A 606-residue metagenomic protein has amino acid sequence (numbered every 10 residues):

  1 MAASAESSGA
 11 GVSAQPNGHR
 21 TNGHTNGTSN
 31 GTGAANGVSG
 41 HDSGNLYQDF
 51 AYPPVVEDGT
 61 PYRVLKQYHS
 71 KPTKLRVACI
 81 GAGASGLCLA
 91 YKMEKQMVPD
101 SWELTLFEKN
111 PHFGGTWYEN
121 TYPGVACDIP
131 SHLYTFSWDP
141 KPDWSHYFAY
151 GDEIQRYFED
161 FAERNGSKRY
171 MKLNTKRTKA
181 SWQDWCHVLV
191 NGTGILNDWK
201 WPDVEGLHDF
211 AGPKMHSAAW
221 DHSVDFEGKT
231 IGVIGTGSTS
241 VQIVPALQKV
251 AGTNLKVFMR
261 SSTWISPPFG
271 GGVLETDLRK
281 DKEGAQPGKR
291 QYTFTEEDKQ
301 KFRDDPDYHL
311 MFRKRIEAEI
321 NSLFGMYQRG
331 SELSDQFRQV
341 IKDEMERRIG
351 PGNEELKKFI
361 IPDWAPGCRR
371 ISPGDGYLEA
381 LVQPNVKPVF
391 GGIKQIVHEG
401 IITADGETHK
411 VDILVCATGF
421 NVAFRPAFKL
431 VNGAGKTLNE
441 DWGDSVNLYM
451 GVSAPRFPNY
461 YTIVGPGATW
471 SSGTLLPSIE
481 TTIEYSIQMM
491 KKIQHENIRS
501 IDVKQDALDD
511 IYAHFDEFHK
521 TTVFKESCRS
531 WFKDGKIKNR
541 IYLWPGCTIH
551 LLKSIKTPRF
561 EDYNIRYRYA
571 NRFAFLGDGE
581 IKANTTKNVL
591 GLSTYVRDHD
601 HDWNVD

Functional and structural regions predicted by a protein language model:
A2-N22, G27-V77, A82, L87-L207 (+3 more regions): N-terminal FAD-binding dinucleotide-binding subdomain shared by FAD-dependent oxidases/monooxygenases
A219: Residues that form ligand- and interface-recognition hot spots within folded domains
T230-G252: Rossmann-like NAD(P)H-binding beta-loop-alpha module
